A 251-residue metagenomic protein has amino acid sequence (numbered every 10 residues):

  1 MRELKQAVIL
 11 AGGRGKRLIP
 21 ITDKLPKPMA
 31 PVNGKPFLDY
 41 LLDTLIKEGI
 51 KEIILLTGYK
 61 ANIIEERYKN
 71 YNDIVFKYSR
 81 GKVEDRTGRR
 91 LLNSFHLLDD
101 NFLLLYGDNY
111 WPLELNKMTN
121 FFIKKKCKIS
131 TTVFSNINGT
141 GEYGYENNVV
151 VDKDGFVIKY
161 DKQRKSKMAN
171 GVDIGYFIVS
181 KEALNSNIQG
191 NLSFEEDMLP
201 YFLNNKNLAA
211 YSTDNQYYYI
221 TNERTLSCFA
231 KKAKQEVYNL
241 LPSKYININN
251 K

Functional and structural regions predicted by a protein language model:
M1-I9, P31, K35-Y110, L115-K117 (+2 more regions): Conserved N-terminal catalytic core of the sugar/cofactor nucleotidyltransferase
K5-I21: A phosphate-binding catalytic loop at a beta-strand-loop-alpha-helix junction that coordinates phosphoryl groups
L18, I64-Y68, F229: Hydrophobic packing residues within well-ordered alpha-helices of enzyme cores
D23-K27: Short alpha-helical oligomerization interface
G58, S79-G81, T132, Y160 (+1 more regions): Conserved beta-strand termini and adjacent loop/short-helix elements that scaffold enzyme active sites in alpha/beta
L103, Y110, T119-I123, F156-N250: Catalytic-core segments of class I nucleotidyltransferases/pyrophosphorylases that form NMP-activated intermediates
E114-E142: Conserved donor-nucleotide/metal-binding helix-loop-beta segment in metal-dependent transferases, i.e., the alpha-helix
N136-S166: Anionic-ligand binding region
